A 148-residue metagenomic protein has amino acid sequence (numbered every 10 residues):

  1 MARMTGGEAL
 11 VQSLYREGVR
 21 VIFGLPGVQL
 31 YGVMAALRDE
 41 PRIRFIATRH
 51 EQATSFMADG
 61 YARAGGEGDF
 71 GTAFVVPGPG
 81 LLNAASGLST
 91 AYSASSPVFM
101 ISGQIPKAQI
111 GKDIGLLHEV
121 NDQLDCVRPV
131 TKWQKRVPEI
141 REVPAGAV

Functional and structural regions predicted by a protein language model:
M1-V148: N-terminal alpha/beta PP-like core and its mobile active-site loop of ThDP/TPP-dependent enzymes
